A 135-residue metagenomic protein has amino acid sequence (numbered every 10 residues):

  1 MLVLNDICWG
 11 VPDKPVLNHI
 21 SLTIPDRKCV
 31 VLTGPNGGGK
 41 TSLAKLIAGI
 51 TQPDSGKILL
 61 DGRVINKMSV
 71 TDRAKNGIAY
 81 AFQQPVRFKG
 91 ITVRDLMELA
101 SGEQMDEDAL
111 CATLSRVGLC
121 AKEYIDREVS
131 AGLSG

Functional and structural regions predicted by a protein language model:
L2, V16-H19: Conserved structural motif at the start of ABC-family nucleotide-binding domains
K14-P15, D72: Short coil-to-beta microelement around the adenine-binding A-loop and adjacent beta1/P-loop entry of ABC ATPase
T33-P35: The feature captures the beta-strand-to-loop junction immediately N-terminal to the Walker
A48: Helix-to-loop junction immediately C-terminal to a conserved catalytic motif
K57-L59, R63-V64: ATP-binding/catalytic-site motifs of ATP-hydrolyzing domains
V64-A79: ABC ATPase NBD coupling module
Q84, G90-A109: Q-loop/switch helix immediately C-terminal to the Walker
